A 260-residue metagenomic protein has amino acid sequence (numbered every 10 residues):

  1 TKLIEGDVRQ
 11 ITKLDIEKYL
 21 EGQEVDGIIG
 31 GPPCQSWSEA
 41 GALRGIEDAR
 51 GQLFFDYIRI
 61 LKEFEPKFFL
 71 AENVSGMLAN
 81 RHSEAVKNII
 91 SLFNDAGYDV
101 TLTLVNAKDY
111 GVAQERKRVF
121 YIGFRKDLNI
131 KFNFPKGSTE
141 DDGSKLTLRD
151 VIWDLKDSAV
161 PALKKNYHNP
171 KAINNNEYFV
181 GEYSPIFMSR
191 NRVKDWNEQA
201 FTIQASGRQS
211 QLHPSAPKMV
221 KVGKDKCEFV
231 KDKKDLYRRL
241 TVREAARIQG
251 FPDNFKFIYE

Functional and structural regions predicted by a protein language model:
K2-G6: Conserved SAM-binding strand-loop segment of SAM-dependent methyltransferases
R9: Adenine-nucleotide cofactor-binding loop residues
K13-G27, C34-W196: Class I S-adenosyl-L-methionine
I28-I29, G250: Short, hydrophobic/glycine-enriched beta-strand segments
G31-P33, S206: Short loop/turn segments at strand-loop or loop-helix junctions that form parts of catalytic or ligand-binding pockets
Y167-E260: C-terminal target-recognition/interaction regions appended to catalytic cores
